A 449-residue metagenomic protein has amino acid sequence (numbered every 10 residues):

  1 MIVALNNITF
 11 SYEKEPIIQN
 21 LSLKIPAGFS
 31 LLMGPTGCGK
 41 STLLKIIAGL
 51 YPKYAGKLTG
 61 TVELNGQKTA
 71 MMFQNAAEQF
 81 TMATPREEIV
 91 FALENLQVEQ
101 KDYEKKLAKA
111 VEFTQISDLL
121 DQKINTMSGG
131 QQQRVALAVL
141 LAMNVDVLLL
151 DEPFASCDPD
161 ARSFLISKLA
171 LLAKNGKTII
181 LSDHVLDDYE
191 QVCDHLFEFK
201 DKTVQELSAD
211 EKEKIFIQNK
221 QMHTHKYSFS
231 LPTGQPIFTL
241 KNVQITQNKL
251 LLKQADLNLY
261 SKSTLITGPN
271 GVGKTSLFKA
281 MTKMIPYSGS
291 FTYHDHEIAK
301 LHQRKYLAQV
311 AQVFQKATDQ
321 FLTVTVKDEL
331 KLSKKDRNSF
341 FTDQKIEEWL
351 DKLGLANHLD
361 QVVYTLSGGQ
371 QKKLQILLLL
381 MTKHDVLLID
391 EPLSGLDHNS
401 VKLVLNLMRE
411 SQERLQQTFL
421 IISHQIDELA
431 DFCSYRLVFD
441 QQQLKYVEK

Functional and structural regions predicted by a protein language model:
L50-K53, K57-M71, N75, S290-K305: ABC ATPase NBD Q-loop/coupling interface
D102-L119, F341-H358: Conserved ABC ATPase "signature" region
K123-M127, Q131, V362-L366, Q370: Conserved ABC ATPase signature
V135-L137, I376: Hydrophobic anchor residue at the start of the ABC signature
L148-E152, L387-E391: Catalytic Walker B motif of ABC-type/P-loop ATPase nucleotide-binding domains
D158, D397: ABC-family nucleotide-binding domains
S182-H184, S423-H424: H-loop/switch region of ABC-family ATPase nucleotide-binding domains
